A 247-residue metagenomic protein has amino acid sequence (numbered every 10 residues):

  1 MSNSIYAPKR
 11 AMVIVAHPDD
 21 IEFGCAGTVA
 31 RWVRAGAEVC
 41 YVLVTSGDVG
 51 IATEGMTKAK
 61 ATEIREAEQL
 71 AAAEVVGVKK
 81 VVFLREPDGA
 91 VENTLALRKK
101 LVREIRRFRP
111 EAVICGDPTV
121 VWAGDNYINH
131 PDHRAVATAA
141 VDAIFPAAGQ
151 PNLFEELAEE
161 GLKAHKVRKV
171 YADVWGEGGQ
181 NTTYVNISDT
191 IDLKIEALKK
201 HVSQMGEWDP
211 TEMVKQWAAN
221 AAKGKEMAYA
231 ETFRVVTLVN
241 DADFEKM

Functional and structural regions predicted by a protein language model:
M1-E111, R234, K246: Active-site rim/loop-helix segments in enzyme catalytic domains that contact anionic ligands
M1-M12, L95-M247: Metal-dependent de-N-acetylase/amidase catalytic core
